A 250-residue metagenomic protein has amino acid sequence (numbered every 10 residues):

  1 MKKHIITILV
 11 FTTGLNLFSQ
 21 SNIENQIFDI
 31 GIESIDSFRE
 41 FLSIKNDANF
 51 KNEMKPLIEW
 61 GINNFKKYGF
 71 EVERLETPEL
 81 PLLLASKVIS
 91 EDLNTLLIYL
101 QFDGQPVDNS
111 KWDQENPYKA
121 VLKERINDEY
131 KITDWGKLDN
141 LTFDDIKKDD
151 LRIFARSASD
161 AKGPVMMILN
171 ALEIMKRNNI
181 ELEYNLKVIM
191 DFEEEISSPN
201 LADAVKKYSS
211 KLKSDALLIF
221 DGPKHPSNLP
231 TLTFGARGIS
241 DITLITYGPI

Functional and structural regions predicted by a protein language model:
H4-T13: Sec-dependent N-terminal signal peptides
T12, V88, I245-P249: Solvent-exposed residues in well-ordered beta-strands and their adjoining turns, especially edge/terminal strands
L15-S19: Sec/Tat signal peptide C-region and signal peptidase I cleavage site
S21-F154, V165, R177-L182: Acidic/His- and Gly-rich active-site-bordering loop/insert found across diverse amide/peptide-bond hydrolases
Y99-Q101, L218-D221, I245: Short beta-strand segments
K147-G235: Acidic/histidine-rich catalytic neighborhood of metal-dependent amide-processing enzymes
T233-Y247: Flexible glycine/proline-rich, aromatic-decorated loop/lid segments
